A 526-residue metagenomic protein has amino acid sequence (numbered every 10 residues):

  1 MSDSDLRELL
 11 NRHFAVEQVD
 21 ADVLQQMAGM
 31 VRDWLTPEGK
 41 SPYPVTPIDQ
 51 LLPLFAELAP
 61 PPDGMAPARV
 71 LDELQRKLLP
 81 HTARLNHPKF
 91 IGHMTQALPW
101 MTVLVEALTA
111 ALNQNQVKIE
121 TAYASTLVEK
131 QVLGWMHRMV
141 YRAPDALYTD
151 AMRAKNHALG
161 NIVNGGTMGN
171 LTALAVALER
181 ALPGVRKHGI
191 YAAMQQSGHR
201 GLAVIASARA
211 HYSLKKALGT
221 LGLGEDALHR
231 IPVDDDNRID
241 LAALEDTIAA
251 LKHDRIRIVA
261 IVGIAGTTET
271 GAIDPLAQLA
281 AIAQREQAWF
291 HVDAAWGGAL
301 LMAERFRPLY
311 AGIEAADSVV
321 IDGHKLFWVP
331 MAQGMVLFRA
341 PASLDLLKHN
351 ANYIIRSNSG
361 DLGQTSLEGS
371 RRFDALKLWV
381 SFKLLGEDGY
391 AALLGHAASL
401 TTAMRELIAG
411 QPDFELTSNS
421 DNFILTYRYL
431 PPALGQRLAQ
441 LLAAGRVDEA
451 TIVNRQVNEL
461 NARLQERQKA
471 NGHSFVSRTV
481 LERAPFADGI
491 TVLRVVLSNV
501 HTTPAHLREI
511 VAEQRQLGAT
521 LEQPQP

Functional and structural regions predicted by a protein language model:
S2-N156, E466-L481, V496-T502, E509-Q514: N-terminal entrance/gating region of PLP-dependent enzymes' catalytic architecture
E8-H13, F55-A56, L112-T121, A146-N161 (+6 more regions): Glycine- and acidic
T109, L133-Y141, L178, G219 (+2 more regions): Amphipathic, well-packed alpha-helical segments that form the structural scaffold of globular domains
T121-S125, G160-T167, A206-S207, I264 (+1 more regions): Active-site nucleophile and cofactor-binding loops and adjacent substrate-binding regions of central metabolic enzymes
M152-A154, G169-P341: Conserved PLP-enzyme active-site core in the AAT-like
T267, A311-P412, S418-N419: Active-site C-terminal subdomain of aminotransferase-like
G363-L385, G389-H396, R405-V457, H473-G489: Conserved small-domain helix->loop->beta segment predominantly found in fold-type I
L441-A444, R483-P526: PLP-dependent enzyme catalytic core of the Aspartate aminotransferase-like
